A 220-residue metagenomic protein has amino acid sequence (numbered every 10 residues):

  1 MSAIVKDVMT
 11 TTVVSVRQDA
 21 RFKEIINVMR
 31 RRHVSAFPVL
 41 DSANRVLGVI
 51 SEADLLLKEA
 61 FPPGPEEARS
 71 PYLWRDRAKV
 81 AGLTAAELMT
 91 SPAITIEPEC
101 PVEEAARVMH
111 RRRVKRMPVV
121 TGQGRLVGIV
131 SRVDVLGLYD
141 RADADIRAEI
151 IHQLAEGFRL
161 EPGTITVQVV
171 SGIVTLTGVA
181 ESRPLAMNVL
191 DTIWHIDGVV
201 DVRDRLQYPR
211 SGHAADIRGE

Functional and structural regions predicted by a protein language model:
M1-S35, S42-R45, V49-E220: N-terminal targeting leaders
